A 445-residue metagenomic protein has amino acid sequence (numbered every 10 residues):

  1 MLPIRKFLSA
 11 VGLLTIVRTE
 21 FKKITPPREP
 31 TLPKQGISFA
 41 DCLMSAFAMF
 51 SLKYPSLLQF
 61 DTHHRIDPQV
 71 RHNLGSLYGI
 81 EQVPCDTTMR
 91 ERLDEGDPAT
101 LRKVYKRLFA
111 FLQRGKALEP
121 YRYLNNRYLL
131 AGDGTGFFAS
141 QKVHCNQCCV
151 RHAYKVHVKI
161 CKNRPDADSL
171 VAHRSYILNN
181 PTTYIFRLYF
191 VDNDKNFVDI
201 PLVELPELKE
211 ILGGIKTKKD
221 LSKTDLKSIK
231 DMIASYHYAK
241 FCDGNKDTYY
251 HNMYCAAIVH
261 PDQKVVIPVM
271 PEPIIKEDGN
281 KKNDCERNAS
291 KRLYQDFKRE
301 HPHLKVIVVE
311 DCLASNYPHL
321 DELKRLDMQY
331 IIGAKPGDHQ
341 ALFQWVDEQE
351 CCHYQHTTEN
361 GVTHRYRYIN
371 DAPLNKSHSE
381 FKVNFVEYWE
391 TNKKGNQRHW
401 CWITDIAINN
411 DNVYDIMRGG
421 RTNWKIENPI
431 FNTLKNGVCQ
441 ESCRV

Functional and structural regions predicted by a protein language model:
K6-S9, L13-P84: Gly/serine-rich nucleotide phosphate-binding loop at the start of the catalytic core of nucleotide/ADP-ribose-handling
L13, K223, D411-R444: Short amphipathic alpha-helical "interface-anchor" segments enriched in bulky aromatics
S45, F60-D61, C85, M89 (+11 more regions): Short, conserved catalytic/metal-binding motifs centered on acidic residues
R90-N179, I185-F186, N193, G213-I275: Active-site-proximal, Lys/Arg-enriched surface segment that forms a nucleic-acid-binding/basic interface patch
V269-N288: Glycine-rich phosphate-binding "P-loop"
C285-I307: Short, basic/hydrophobic alpha-helical segments
V308-Y317, P336-D338: Acidic, metal-coordinating catalytic cores used for nucleic-acid/nucleotide bond scission and strand-transfer chemistry
I331-I426: An anionic, glycine-rich sequence signature occurring as long contiguous blocks
